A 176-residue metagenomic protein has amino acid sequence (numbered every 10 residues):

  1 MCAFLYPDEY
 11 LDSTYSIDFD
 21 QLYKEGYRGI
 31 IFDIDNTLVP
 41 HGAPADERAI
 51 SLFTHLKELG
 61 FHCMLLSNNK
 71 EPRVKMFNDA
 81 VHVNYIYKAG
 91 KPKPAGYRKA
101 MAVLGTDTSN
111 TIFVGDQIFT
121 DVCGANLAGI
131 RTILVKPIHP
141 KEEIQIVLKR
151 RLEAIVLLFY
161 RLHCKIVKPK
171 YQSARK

Functional and structural regions predicted by a protein language model:
C2-F32, G42-A43, E47-F61, L66-K176: Asp-based, Mg2+/Mn2+-dependent phosphohydrolase catalytic module
